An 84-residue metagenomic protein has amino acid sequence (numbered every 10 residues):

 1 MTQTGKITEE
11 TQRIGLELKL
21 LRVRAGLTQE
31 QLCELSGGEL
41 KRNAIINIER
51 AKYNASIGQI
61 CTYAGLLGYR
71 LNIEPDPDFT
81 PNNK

Functional and structural regions predicted by a protein language model:
M1-R24: A short, Lys/Arg-rich alpha-helix, primarily the initiator
Q3-I7, G65, N72-K84: Short, charged recognition helix plus adjacent turn of helix-turn-helix-like nucleic-acid-binding domains
L18, Q29, I57-I60: Helix-turn-helix DNA-binding elements, focusing on the entry/boundary residues of the two helices that contact DNA
R22, C33-E34, A64: The alpha-helix within a helix-turn-helix
G26-I46: Short alpha-helical DNA-recognition segment
E39, K52, D78: The DNA-recognition helices of helix-turn-helix-type DNA-binding domains
A51-A64: Short, basic-rich loop-to-helix N-cap that marks the start of a DNA-contacting helix
